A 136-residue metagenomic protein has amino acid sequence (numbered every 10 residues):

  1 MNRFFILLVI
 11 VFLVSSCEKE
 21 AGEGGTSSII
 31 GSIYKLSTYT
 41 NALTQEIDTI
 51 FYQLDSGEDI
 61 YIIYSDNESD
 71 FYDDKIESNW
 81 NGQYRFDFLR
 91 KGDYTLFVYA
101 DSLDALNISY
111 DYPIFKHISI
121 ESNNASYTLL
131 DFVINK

Functional and structural regions predicted by a protein language model:
N2-L7: Sec-dependent signal peptide recognition, specifically the positively charged N-region followed immediately by
L13-S16: C-terminal motif of bacterial Sec signal peptides marking the signal peptidase cleavage site
S27-K35: A short, amphipathic beta-strand motif
I47-Q53, L106-S109: Short consensus segments that form the blades of beta-propeller domains, in both extracellular/periplasmic
T49-K75: Short amphipathic beta-strand segments in non-cytosolic proteins
N79-F88: Short, surface-exposed beta-strand/beta-hairpin micro-motifs centered on an aromatic residue
G92-V98: A short tyrosine-centered beta-strand micro-motif
A100-L129, V133-K136: Structured interaction patches on ligand/partner-binding surfaces of diverse proteins
